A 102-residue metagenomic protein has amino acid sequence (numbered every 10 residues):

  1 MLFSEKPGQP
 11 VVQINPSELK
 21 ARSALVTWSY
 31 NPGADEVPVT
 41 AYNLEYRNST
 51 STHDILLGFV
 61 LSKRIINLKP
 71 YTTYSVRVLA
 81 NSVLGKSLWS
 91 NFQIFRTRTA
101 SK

Functional and structural regions predicted by a protein language model:
M1-I66, T72-K102: Extracellular low-complexity, O-glycosylation-prone stalks/linkers
